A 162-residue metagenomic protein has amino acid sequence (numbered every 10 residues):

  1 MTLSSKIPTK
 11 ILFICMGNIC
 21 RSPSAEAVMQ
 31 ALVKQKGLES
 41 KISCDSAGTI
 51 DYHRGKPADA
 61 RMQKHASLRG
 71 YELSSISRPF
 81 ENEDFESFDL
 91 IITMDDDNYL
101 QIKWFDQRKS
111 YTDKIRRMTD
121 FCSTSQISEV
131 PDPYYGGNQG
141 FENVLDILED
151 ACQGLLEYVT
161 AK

Functional and structural regions predicted by a protein language model:
T2-S87, E157-A161: Conserved active-site segments centered on acidic
S22, D95-D96: Helix N-cap/beta->alpha junction signal
D51-K56, D84, M94, Q107 (+1 more regions): Acidic pyrophosphate-coordinating catalytic loop
L90, D96-K162: Phosphate-binding/catalytic loops
